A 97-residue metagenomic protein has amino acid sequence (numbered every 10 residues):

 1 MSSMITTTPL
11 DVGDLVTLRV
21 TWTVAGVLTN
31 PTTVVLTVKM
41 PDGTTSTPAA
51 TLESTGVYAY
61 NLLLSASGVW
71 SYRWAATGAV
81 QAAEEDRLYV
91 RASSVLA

Functional and structural regions predicted by a protein language model:
M1-A97: Polar, enzyme-active/binding microenvironments
